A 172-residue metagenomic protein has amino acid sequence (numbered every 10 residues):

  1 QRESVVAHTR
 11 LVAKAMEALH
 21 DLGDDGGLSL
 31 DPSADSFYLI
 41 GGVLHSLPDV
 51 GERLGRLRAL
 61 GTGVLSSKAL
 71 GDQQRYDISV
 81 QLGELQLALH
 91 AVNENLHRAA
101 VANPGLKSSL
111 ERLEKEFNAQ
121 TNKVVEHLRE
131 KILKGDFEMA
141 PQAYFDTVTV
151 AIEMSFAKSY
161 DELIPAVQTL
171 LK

Functional and structural regions predicted by a protein language model:
Q1-K172: Hydrophobic alpha-helical segments
